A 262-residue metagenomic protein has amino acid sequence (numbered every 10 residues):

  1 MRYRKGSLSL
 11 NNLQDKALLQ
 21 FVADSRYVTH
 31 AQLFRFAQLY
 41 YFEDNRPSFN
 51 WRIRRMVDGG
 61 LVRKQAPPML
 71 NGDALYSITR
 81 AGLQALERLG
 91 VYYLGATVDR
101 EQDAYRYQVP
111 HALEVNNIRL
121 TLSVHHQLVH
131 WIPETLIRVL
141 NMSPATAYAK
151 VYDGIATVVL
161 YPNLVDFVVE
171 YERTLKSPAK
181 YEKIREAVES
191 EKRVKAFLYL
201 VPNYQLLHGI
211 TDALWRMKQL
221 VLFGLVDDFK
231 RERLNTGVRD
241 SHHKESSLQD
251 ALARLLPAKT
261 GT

Functional and structural regions predicted by a protein language model:
M1-Q102: Nuclease-adjacent, charged terminal/linker segments that flank catalytic cores
Y3, K16-L19, L175, A179-K183 (+1 more regions): Non-catalytic C-terminal interaction segments of nucleic acid-processing enzymes
S25-V28, M69, L83, L136-R138 (+2 more regions): Short, solvent-exposed loop/turn segments at secondary-structure junctions
R26, G60, H126, K192-K195 (+1 more regions): Structural motif
A37, I53, V57, L86 (+3 more regions): Hydrophobic, Leu/Ile/Phe/Ala-enriched alpha-helical segments that form helix-helix packing faces
S48, P110-E114, K180: Soluble or luminal CAZymes and related metallo-dependent hydrolases
Q65-A66, Y107-P110, R119-F167, R173-S177: Active-site metal-binding core of divalent-cation-utilizing nuclease and nuclease-like domains
D99-V115: A short, highly charged nucleic-acid-interacting micro-segment common to nuclease and nuclease-linked defense proteins
